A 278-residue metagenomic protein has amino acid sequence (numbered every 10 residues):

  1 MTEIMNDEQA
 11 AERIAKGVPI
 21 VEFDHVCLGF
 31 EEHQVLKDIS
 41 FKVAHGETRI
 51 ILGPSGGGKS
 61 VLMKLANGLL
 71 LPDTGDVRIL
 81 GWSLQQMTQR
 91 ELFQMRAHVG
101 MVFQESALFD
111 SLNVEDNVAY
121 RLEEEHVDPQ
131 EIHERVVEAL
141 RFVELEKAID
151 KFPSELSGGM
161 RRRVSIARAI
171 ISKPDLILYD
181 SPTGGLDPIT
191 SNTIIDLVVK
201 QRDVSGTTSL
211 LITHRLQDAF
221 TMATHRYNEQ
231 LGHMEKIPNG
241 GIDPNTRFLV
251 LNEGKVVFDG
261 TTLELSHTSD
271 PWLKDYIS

Functional and structural regions predicted by a protein language model:
N67: Helix-to-loop junction immediately C-terminal to a conserved catalytic motif
W82-S83, E123, Q130-A148: Conserved ABC ATPase "signature" region
L112-A119: Short coil-to-helix segment of the ABC ATPase nucleotide-binding domain corresponding to the Q-loop/switch region
K151-S154, S172: Conserved signature/switch motifs of ABC ATPase nucleotide-binding domains
I177-D180: Catalytic Walker B motif of ABC-type/P-loop ATPase nucleotide-binding domains
N192-S205, T224-R226, I237-G240: Helical segment within the ABC ATPase nucleotide-binding domain
